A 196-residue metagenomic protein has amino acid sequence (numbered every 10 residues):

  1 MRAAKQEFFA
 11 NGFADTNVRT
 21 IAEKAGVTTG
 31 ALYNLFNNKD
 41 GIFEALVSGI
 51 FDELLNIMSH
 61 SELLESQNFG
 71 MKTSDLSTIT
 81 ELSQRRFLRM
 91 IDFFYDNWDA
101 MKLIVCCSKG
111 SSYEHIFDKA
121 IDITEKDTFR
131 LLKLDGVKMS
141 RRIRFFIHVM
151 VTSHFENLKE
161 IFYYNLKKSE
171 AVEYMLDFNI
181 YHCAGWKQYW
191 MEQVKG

Functional and structural regions predicted by a protein language model:
R2-Q6, A10, T20, K24 (+7 more regions): Alpha-helical structural segments
D15, N38-F43: Short amphipathic alpha-helical segment with a characteristic S/N-K-E followed by hydrophobic residues
G26-F36: Short hydrophobic/aromatic patch on the recognition helix
L64-S74, L88-S111: Amphipathic alpha-helical segments used for helix-helix packing
L76, K109, Y113, M139 (+2 more regions): Residue-level recognition of alpha-helical structural elements
E81, R85-D96, K109-G136, F145-T152: Amphipathic alpha-helical packing segments from all-alpha helical-bundle domains
D96, K126, R130-K133, I147-G196: C-terminal peripheral helix-coil segments that are non-catalytic and often amphipathic
